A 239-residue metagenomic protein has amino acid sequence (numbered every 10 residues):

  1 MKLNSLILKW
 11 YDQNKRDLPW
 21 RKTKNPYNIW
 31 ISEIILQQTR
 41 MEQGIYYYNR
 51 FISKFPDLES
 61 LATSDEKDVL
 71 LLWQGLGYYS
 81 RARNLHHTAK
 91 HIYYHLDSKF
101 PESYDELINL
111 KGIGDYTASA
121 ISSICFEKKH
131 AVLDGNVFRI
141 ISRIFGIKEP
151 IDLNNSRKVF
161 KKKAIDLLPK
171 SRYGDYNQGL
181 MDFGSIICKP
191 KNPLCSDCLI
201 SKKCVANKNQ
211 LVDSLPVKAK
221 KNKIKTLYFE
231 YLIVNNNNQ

Functional and structural regions predicted by a protein language model:
N4-L194, I200-L211: Catalytic cores of DNA base-excision repair glycosylases
D213-Q239: N-terminal strand-loop-strand
